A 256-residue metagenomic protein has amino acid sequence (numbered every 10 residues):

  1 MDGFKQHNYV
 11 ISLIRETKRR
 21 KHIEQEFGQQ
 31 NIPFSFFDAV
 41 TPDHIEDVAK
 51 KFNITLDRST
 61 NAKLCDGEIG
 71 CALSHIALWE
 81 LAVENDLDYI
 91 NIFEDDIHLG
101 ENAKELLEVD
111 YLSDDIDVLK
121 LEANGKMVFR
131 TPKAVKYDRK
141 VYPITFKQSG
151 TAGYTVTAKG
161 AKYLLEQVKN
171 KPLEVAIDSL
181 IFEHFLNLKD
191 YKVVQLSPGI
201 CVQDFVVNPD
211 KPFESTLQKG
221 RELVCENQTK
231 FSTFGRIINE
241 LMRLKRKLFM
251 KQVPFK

Functional and structural regions predicted by a protein language model:
M1-F93, I97-K256: An acidic/histidine-cluster motif and surrounding catalytic segment that typifies divalent-metal-assisted enzyme active
